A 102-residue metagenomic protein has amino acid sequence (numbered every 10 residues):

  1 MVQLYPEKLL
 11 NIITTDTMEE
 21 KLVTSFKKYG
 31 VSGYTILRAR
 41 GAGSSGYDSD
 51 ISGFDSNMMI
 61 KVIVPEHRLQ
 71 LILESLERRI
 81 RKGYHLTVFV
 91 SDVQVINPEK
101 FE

Functional and structural regions predicted by a protein language model:
M1-E102: Positively charged, small/polar-rich N-terminal and surface patches that mediate targeting and assembly and bind
